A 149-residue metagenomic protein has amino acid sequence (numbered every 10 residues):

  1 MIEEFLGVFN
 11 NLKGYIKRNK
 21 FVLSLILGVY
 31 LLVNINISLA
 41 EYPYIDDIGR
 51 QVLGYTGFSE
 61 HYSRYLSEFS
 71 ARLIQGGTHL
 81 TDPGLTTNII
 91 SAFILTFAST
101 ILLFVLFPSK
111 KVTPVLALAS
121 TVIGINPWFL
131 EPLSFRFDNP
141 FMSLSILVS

Functional and structural regions predicted by a protein language model:
M1-L31: Start-transfer (signal-anchor) and selected internal transmembrane alpha helices of multi-pass inner/ER membrane
N19-L23, Y55-F58, P108-L118: Membrane-interfacial loop-to-transmembrane alpha-helix junctions, especially the N-terminal start
L32-Q51, F58-S70: Extracytoplasmic catalytic/substrate-binding loops of multi-pass membrane glycan-assembly enzymes
I37-Y44, I74-T78, F104, I125-S134: Juxtamembrane "helix-exit" motif on the non-cytosolic side of transmembrane helices
I48-G54, L73-T81, L103-P108: Short juxtamembrane and helix-loop transition motifs at transmembrane-helix boundaries in membrane proteins
F58-F93: Short hydrophobic/aromatic helix or loop-helix immediately within or flanking a transmembrane segment in polytopic
R64, V112-S149: Membrane-interface micro-motifs in multi-pass membrane enzymes
I89-K110: Transmembrane-helix motifs of polytopic, lipid-linked glycan transferases
